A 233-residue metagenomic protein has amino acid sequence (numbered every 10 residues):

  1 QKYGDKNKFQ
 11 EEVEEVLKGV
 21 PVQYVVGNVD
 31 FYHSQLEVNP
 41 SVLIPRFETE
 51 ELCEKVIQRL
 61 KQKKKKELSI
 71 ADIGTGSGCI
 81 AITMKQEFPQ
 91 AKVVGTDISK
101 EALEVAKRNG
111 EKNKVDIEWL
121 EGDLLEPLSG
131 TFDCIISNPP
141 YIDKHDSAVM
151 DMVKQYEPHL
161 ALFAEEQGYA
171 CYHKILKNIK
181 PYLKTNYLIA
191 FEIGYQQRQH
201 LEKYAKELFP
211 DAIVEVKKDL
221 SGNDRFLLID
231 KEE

Functional and structural regions predicted by a protein language model:
Q1-R59: Conserved AdoMet
G19, T49, I80, A106 (+4 more regions): Residue-level signal for inorganic ion chemistry
Q23, I142, Q196: Active-site beta-alpha loop architecture of Rossmann-like, nucleotide-cofactor-dependent enzymes
V26, L120-G122, I193, K218: Short loop/edge segments at beta-strand edges and connector loops that shape dinucleotide/nucleotide cofactor-binding
L36, I117-W119, V214: Generic structural signal for residues in well-ordered beta-strands
E51-A148: Conserved SAM/SAH cofactor-binding pocket of Class I
Y141-C171: Mobile active-site "lid"/loop adjacent to the S-adenosyl-L-methionine
E166-D230: Conserved Class I SAM-dependent methyltransferase catalytic core
